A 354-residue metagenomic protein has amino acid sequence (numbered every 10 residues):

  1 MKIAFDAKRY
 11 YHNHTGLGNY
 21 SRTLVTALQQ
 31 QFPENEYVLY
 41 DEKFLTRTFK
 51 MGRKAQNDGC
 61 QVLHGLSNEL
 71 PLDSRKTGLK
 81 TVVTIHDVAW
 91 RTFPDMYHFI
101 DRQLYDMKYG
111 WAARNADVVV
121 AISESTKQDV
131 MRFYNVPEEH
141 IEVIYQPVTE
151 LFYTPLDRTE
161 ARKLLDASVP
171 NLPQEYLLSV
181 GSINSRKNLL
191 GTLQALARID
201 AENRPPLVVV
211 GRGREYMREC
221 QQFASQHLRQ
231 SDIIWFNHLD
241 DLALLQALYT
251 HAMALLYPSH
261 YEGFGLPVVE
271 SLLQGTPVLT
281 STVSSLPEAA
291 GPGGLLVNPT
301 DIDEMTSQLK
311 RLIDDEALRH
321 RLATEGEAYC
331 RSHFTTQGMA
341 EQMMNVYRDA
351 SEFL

Functional and structural regions predicted by a protein language model:
M1-L354: Carbohydrate transferase catalytic cores enriched for Leloir-type hexosyltransferases
